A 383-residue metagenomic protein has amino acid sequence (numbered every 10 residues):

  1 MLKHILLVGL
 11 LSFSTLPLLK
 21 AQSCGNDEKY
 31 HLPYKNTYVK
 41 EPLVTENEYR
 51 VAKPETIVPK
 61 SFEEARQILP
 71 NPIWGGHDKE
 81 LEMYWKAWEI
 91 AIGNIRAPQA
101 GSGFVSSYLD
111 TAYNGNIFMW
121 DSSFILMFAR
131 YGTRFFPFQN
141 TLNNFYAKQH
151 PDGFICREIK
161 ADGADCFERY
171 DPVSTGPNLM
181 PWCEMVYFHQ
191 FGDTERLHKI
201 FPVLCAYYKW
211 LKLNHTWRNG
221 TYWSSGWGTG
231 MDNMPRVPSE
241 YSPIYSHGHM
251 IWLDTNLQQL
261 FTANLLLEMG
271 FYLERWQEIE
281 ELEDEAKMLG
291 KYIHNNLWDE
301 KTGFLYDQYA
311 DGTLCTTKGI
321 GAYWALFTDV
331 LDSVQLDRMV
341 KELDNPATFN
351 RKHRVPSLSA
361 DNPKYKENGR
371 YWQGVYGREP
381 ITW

Functional and structural regions predicted by a protein language model:
M1-Q22: Bacterial Sec-dependent N-terminal signal peptides
S14, I95-R96, R130-R134, Y146 (+10 more regions): Hydrophobic/aromatic-lined pockets within catalytic cores
A21-G115, H189, T194-K199, C205-K212 (+2 more regions): Acidic/polar, glycine-enriched structural segments that form the non-catalytic walls/loops of the carbohydrate-binding
D27-T45, W74-N116, N140-D171, T216-I251 (+1 more regions): Extended glycan-interaction surfaces of carbohydrate-active proteins
A65-D78, S123-F136, L179-R196, L257-W276 (+1 more regions): Well-ordered alpha-helical scaffold segments within catalytic/enzyme domains
L81-W88, I92, F135-Y146, P181 (+6 more regions): Hydrophobic core segments within long, regular secondary-structure runs in both alpha- and beta-rich folds
G115-G226, W252-N256, L260, G377-W383: Aromatic-rich carbohydrate-recognition surfaces in CAZymes
W252-I279, E283-G290, R378-W383: Extended amphipathic alpha-helical segments enriched in small hydrophobics
